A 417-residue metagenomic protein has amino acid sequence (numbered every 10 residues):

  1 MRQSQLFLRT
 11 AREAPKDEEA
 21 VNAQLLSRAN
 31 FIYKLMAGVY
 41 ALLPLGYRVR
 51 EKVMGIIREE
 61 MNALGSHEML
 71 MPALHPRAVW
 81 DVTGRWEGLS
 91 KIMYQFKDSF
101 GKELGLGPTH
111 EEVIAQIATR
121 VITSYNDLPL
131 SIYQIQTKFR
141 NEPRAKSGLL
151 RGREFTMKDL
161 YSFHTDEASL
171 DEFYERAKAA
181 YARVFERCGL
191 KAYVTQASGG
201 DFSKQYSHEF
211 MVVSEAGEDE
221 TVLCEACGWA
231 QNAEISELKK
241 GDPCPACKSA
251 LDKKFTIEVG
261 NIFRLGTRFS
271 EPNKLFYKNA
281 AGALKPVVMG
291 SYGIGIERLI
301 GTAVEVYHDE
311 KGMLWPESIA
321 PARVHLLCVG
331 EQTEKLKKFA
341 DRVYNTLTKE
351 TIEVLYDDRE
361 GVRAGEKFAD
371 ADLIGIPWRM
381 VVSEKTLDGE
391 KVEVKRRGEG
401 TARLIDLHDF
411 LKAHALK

Functional and structural regions predicted by a protein language model:
M1-K417: NTP/phosphate- and nucleic-acid-binding module
